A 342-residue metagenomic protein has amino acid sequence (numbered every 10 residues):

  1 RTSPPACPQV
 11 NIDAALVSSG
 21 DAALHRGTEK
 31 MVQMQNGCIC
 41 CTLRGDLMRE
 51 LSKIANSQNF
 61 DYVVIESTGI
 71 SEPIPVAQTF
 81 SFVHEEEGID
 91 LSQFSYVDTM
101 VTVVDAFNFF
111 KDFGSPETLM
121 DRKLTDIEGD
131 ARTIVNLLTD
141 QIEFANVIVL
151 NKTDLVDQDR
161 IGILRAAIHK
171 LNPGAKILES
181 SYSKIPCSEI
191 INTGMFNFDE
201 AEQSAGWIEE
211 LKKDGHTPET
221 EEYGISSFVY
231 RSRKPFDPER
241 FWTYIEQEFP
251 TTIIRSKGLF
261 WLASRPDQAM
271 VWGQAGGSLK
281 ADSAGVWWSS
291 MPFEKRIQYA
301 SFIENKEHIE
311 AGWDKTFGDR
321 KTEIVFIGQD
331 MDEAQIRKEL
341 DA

Functional and structural regions predicted by a protein language model:
R1-N136: Nucleotide-state-sensitive switch-loop elements of NTP-binding domains
A14, R44, I74-A77, Q158-G162 (+2 more regions): Conserved strand-to-helix beginnings and helix N-cap segments that scaffold or border functional pockets
A15-D21, I168, K338-D341: Short, aromatic/basic amphipathic alpha-helical patches
D46, E50-K53, P75-T79, F144 (+2 more regions): Alpha-helical scaffold elements adjacent to nucleotide-binding pockets in ATP/GTP-utilizing enzyme cores
M48, E72-P73, P238, E333-I336: Short, well-ordered alpha-helical microsegments
F109, S115-T322, E333, A342: C-terminal accessory "lid"/substrate-recognition subdomains
